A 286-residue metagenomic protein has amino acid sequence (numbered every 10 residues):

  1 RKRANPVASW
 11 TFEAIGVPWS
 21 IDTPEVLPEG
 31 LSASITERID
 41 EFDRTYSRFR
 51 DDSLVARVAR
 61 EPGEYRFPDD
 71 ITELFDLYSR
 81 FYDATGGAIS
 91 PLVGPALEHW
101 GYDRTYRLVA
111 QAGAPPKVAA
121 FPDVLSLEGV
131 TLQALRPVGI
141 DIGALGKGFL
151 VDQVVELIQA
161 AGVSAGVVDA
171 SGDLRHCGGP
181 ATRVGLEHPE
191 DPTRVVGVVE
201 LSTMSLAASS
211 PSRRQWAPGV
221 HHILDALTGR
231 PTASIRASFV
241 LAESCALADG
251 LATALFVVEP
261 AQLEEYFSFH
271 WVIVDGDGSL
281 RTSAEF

Functional and structural regions predicted by a protein language model:
R1-F286: Mature catalytic core of soluble alpha/beta enzymes
